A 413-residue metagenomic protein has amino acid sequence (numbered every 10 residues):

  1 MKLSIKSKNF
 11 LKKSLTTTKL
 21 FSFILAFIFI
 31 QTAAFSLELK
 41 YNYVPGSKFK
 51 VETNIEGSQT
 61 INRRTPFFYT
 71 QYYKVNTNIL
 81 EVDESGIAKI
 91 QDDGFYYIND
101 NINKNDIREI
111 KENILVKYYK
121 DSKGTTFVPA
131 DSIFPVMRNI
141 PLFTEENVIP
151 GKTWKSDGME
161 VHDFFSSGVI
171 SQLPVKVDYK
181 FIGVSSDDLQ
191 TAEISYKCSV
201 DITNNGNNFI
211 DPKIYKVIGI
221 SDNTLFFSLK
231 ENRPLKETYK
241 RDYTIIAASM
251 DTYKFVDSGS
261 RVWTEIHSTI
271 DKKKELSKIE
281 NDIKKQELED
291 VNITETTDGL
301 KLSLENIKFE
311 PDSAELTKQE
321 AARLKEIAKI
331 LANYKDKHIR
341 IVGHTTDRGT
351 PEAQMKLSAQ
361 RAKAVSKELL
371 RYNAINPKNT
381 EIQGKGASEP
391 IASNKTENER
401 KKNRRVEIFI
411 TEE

Functional and structural regions predicted by a protein language model:
L3-S22: Bacterial N-terminal signal peptides that target proteins for export
K19-Q31: Bacterial N-terminal signal peptides
S36-L288, T294: Signature of exported/secreted
E52, K155, E193-K197, N292 (+5 more regions): Soluble periplasmic/extracytoplasmic beta-strand elements of cell-envelope proteins
I140, E145, D178, A321 (+4 more regions): Extracytoplasmic/secreted envelope proteins and their assembly/folding machinery, especially bacterial periplasmic
V262-K337, E413: Periplasmic peptidoglycan-binding/tethering modules of Gram-negative envelope proteins
A314-E315, Q319, Y334-D336, V342-E413: Periplasmic OmpA-like peptidoglycan-binding domain that tethers envelope proteins to the cell wall
